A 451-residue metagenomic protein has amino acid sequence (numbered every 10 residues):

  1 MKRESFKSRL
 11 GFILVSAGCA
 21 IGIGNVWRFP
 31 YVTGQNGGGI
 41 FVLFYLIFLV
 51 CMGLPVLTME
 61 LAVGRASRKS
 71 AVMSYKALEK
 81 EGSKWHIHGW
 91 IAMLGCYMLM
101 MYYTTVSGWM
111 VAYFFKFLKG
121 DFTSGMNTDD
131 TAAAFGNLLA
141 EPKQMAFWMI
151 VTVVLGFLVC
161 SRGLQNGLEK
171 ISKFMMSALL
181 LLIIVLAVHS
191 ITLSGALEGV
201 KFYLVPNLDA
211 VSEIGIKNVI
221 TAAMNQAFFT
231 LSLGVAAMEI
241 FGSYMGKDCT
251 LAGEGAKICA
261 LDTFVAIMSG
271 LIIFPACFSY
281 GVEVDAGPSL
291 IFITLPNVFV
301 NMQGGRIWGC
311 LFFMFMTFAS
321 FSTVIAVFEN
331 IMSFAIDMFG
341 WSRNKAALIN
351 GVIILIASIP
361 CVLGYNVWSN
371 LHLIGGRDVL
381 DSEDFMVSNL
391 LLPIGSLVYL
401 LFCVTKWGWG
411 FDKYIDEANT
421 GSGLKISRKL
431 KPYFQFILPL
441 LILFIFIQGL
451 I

Functional and structural regions predicted by a protein language model:
M1-W27, V56-L61, R65-I87, G246-T250 (+1 more regions): Membrane-interface "cap" regions at the ends of multi-pass membrane proteins
K2-F6, E169, K173-F321, I325 (+1 more regions): Membrane-embedded translocation segments of transport machinery
R3, M73, S107-A140, G242-D248 (+6 more regions): Helix-loop-helix connectors at the membrane interface of multi-pass transporters/channels
R3-E4, V32-N36, A66-I91, T104-Q165 (+5 more regions): Inter-helical loop and helix-membrane interface segments of multi-pass membrane transporters/permeases
S5, G11-I13, C19, P142 (+6 more regions): Loop-to-transmembrane helix boundary motifs in multi-pass membrane proteins
S5-S16, F41-F44, S83-Y97, A146-T152 (+5 more regions): Select transmembrane alpha-helical segments in multipass membrane proteins
G11-F48, A236-G242, G253-A256, A260-L261 (+1 more regions): Transmembrane helix-boundary motif of multi-pass solute transporters/channels
I87-M93, F339-G351, S382-I442: C-terminal membrane-solvent junction of multi-pass transporters and transport-like membrane proteins
